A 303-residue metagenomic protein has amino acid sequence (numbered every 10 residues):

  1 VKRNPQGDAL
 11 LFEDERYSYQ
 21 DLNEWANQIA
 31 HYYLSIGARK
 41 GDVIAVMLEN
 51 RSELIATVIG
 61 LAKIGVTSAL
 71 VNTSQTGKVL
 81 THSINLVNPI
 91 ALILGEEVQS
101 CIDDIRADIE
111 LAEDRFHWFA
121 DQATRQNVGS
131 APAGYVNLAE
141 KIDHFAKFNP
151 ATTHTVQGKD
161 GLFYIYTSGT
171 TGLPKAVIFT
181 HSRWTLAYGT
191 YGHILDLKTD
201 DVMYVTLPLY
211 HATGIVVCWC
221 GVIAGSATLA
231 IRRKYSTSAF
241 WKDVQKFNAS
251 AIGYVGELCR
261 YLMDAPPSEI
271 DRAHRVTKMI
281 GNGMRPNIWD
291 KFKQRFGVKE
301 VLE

Functional and structural regions predicted by a protein language model:
Q6-R51, I55-I59, T76-N85, H181-S182: Conserved AMP-binding/adenylate-forming core of the ANL superfamily
S18-D21, H154, L162-L186: Conserved AMP-binding A3 loop
N23-Q28, V177-K198, T206, V216 (+1 more regions): Conserved structural elements of the adenylate-forming
S35-I36, I59, K63-K141, V255-G256: Structural core segment of the AMP-binding/adenylate-forming
V43, E49-A69, T73-G77, H82-A91 (+5 more regions): A short helix-loop-beta submotif of the ANL/AMP-binding
W118, E140-Y166, L173, D196-V202: Conserved pre-ATP/AMP-binding loop-to-beta segment of ANL
T185-V202, Y210-A251, A265: Conserved AMP-binding/adenylation subdomain of ANL enzymes
K246-Y254, M263-E303: Gly/Ser/Thr-rich phosphate-binding loop
